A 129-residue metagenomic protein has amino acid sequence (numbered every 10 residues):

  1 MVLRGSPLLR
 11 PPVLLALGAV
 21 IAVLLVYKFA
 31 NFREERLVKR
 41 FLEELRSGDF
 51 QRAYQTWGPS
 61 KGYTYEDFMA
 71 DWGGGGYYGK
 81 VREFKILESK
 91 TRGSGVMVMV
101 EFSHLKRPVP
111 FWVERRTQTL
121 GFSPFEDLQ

Functional and structural regions predicted by a protein language model:
V2-E43, S47: Short, low-complexity N-terminal intrinsically disordered segments enriched in polar/charged residues
P7-P12, Q55, Y78-G79: Short low-complexity stretches enriched in small and charged residues
L17, N31, G58-G62, D67: Alpha-helical interaction segments
R40-E43, Q55, A70, G74: Charged/polar, solvent-exposed surface patches and flexible loops
D49-S60: Short, well-ordered alpha-helical segments enriched in acidic and aromatic residues
G62-V81: Short, charge-rich amphipathic alpha-helical segments embedded in non-transmembrane helical bundles/solenoids
Y78-Q129: Exposed beta-sheet edge and beta->alpha loop/turn motif
